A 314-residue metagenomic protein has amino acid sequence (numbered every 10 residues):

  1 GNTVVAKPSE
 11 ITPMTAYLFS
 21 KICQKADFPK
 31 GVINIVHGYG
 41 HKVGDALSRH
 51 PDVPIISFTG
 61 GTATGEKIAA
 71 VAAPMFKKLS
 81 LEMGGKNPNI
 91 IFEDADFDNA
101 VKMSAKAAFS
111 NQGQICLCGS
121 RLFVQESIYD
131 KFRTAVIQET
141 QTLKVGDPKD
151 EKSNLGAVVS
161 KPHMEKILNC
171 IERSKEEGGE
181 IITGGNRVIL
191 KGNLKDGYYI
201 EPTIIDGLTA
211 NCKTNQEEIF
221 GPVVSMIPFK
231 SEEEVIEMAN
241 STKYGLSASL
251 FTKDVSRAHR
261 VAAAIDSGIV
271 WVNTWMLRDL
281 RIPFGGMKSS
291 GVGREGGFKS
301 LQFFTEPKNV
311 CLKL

Functional and structural regions predicted by a protein language model:
G1-N2, G178: Active-site-proximal glycine-rich helix-loop-beta segment
N2-N99, F229: Rossmann-like NAD(P) dinucleotide-binding subdomain of oxidoreductase/dehydrogenase enzymes
I11, F123, G156-P162, V224-I227 (+1 more regions): Glycosyltransferase donor-binding loop in the core domain
K21-K25, D45, R49, A70 (+6 more regions): Replace "anionic and nucleotidyl ligands
K25-P29, L143, C212: Short helix-capping segments at alpha-helix termini
D27, N34-V36, G40, S57 (+13 more regions): Short glycine- and Lys/Arg-enriched binding-loop motifs that mark or flank ligand-binding interfaces
V53, I90, K144, L194-K195 (+1 more regions): Conserved C-terminal structural/oligomerization subdomain of aldehyde/semialdehyde dehydrogenase
I55, A63-T209, V272: ALDH superfamily catalytic-core signature
